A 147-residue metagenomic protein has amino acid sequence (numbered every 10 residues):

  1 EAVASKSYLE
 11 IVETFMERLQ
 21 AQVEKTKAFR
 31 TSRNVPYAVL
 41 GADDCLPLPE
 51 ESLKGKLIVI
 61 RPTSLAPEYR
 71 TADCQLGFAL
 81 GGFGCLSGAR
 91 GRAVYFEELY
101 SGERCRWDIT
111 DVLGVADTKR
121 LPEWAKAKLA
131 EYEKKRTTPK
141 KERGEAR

Functional and structural regions predicted by a protein language model:
E1-V3, T71-G77, T110-L113: Surface-exposed flexible segments
A2-R30: Compact mixed alphabeta submodule
A4-T14, E98-R143, R147: Intrinsically disordered, low-complexity, charged/polar segments
S5-S7, S32, S52, S64 (+2 more regions): Generic serine detector
F15, Q20, K27-A28, R70-A72 (+2 more regions): Generic alpha-helix signal with a bias toward terminal, lower-confidence helices and secondary-structure junctions
L19-A66: Mixed-charge, Lys/Arg-rich low-complexity intrinsically disordered regions
L57-V59, A66-R92: Short beta-strand-centered aromatic/proline hotspots
A93-E97: C-terminal, charge/polar-rich interaction regions
